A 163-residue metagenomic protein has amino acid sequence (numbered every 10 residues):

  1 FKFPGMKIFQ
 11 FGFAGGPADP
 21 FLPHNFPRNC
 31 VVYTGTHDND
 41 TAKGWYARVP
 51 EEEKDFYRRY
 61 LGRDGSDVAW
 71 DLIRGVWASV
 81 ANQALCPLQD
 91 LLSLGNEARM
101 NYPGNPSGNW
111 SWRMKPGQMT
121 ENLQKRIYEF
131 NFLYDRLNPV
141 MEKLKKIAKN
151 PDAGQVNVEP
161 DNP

Functional and structural regions predicted by a protein language model:
F1-P163: Catalytic cores of glycan-processing enzymes that make or break glycosidic bonds
